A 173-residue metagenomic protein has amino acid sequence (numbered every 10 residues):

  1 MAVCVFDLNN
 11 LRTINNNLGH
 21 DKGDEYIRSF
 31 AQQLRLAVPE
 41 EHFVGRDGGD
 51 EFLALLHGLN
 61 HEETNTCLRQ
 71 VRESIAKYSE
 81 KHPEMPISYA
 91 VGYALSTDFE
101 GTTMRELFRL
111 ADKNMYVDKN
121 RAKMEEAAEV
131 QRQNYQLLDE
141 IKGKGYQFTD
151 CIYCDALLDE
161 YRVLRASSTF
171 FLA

Functional and structural regions predicted by a protein language model:
M1-A2, N9-P39, G45-G49, L53-A54 (+3 more regions): Conserved long alpha-helical elements within nucleotide-processing catalytic cores of c-di-GMP signaling and class III
H20, N65-R72, A76-H82, S96-A127: Catalytic-core segments of nucleotide cyclases and related cyclic-nucleotide turnover enzymes
R46, M124-K142: PAS/LOV and related PAS-like sensory modules
A54-L59, L95-T97: Short beta-strand-to-loop capping motifs
M85-A90: PAS and PAS-like sensory/regulatory domains
L137-L138, L157-L158, L164, L172: Leucine-biased recognition of intrinsically disordered, low-complexity hydrophobic segments
G145-D150: Charged, low-complexity interaction regions
